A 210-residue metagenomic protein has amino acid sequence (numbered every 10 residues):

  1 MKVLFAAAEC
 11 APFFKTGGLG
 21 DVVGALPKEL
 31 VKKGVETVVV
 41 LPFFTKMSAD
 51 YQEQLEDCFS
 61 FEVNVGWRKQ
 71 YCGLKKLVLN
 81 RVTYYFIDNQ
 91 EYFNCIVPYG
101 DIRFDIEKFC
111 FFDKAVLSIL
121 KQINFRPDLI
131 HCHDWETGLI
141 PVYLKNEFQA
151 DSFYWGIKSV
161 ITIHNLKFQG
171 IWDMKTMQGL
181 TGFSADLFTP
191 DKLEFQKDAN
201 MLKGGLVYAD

Functional and structural regions predicted by a protein language model:
M1-D210: Catalytic cores of nucleotide-sugar-dependent glycosyltransferases that transfer UDP/GDP/TDP-activated
